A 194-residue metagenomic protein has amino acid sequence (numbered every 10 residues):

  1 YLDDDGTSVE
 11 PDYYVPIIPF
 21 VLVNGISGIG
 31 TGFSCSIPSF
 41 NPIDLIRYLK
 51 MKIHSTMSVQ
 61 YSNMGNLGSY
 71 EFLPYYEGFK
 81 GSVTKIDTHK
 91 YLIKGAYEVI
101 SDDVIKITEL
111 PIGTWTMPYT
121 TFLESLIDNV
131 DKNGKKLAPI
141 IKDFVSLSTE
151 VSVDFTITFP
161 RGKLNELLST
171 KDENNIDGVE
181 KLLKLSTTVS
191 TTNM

Functional and structural regions predicted by a protein language model:
Y1-M194: Intrinsically disordered, low-complexity regulatory segments
